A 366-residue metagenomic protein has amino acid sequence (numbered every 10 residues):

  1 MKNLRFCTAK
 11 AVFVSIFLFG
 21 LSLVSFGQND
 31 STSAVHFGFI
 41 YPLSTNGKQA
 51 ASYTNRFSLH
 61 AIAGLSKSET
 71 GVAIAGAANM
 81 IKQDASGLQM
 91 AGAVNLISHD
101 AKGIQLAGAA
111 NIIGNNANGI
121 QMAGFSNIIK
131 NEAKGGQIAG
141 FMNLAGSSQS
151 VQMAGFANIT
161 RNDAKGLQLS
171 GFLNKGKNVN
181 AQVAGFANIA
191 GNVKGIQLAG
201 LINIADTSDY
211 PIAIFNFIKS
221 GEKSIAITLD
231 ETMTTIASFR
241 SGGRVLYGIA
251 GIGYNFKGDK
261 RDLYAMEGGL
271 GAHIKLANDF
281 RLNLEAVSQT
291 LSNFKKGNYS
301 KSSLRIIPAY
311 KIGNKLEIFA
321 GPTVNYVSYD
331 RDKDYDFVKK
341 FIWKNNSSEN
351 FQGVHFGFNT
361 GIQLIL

Functional and structural regions predicted by a protein language model:
Y53-N55, S68, K165, K177 (+7 more regions): Residues that define the transmembrane beta-barrel architecture of outer-membrane proteins
L59, G200, I214, E231 (+7 more regions): Residues on the lipid-exposed face of transmembrane beta-strands in outer-membrane beta-barrel proteins
A61, G76, G92, G108 (+7 more regions): Transmembrane beta-barrel strands of outer-membrane/channel proteins
L65, M80, L96, I112 (+8 more regions): Outer-membrane beta-barrel strand-turn architecture
A73, G87-Q89, Q105, G119-Q121 (+9 more regions): Residue-level detector of the transmembrane beta-barrel scaffold of outer-membrane proteins
N79-I81, N95-I97, N111-I113, N127-I129 (+9 more regions): Sequence/structural signature of outer-membrane beta-barrel proteins
D100-A101, N116-N118, A133, S148-S150 (+7 more regions): Repeated loop/turn-to-beta-strand initiation elements of outer-membrane beta-barrel proteins
S208, R244-L246, L304-L366: Predominantly the C-terminal beta-signal and adjacent terminal strand-loop region of outer-membrane beta-barrel
